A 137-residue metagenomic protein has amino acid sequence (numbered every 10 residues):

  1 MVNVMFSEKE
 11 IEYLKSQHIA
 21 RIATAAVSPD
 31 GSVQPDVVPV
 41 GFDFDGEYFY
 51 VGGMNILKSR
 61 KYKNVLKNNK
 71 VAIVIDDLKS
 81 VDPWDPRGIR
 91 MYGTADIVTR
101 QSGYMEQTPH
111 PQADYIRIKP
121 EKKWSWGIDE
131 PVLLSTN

Functional and structural regions predicted by a protein language model:
M1-A20, N137: Extreme N-terminal tail/first-helix region
Q17-I56: Short beta-strand segments
S32, I56-D114: Short, structured beta-strand-loop surface elements
F42, G93-A95, P120: A structural signal for short, well-ordered beta-strand segments
F49-G52, I73, I116-I118, S125: Short hydrophobic-aromatic micro-motifs
T99-N137: C-terminal edge-of-domain segments
